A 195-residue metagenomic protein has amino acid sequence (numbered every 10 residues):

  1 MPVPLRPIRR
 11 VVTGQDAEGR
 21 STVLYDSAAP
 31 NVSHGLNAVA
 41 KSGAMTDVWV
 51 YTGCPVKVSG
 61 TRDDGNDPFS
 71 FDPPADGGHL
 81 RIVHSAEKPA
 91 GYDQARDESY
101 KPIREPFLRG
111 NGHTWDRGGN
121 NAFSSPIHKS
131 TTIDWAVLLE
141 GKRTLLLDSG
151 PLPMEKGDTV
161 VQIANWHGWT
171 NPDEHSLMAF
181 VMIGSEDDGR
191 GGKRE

Functional and structural regions predicted by a protein language model:
M1-D64: N-terminal leader/capping segments at the start of a protein or of a new domain
P4, V11, R20-V23, P30-V32 (+1 more regions): Double-stranded beta-helix
S21, C54-P74, S185-E195: Non-heme Fe(II)/2-oxoglutarate
A28, G78-S130, A164-W166: Conserved short histidine dyad/triad with adjacent acidic residue
V50-F71, H79-H84, Y92-Q94, P102: Terminal, intrinsically disordered low-complexity segments enriched in charged/polar and proline residues
D76-H79, A122, T144, P151-K156 (+1 more regions): Ligand-binding loop in jelly-roll beta-barrel domains
N121-S130, W135-K156, G191: A short beta-strand-loop-beta hairpin characteristic of the jelly-roll/cupin
